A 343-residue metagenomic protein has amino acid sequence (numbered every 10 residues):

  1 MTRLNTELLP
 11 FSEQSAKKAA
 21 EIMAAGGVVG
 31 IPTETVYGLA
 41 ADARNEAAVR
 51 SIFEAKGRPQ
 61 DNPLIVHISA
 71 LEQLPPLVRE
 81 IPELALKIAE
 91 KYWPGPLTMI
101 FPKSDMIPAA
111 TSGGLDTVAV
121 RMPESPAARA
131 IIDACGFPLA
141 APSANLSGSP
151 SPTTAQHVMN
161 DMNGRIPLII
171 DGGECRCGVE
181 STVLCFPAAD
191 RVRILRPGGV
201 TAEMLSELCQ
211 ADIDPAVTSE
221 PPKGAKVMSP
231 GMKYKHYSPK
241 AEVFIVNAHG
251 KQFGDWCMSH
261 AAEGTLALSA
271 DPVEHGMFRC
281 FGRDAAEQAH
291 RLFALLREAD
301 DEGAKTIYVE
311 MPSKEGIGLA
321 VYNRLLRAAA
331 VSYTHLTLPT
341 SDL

Functional and structural regions predicted by a protein language model:
M1-L336: Active-site-adjacent structural elements in enzyme catalytic cores
H335, T340-L343: Single conserved hydrophobic/aromatic residue that forms the stacking wall/gate of nucleotide- or nucleobase-binding
